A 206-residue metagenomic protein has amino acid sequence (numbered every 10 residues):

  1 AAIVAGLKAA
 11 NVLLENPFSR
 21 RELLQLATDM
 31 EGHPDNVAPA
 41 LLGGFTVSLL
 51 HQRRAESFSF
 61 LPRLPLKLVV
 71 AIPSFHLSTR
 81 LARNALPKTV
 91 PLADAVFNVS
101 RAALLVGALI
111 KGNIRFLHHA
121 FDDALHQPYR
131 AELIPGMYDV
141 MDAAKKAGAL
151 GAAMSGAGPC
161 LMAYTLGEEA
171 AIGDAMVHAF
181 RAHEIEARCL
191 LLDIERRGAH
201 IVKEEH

Functional and structural regions predicted by a protein language model:
A1-N16, L41-G43, H51: DPxDG-like acidic metal-binding loop motif
A9-L26, R53-E56, E169-A175: Phosphate-handling active-site elements
L26-H33, S48-L61, T89: Active-site glycine-rich loop that binds ribose-phosphate moieties when present
M30-G32, A38-L41, S59-L64, F97-N98 (+2 more regions): Solvent-exposed alpha-helices and their adjacent loops that cap or buttress functional pockets in soluble metabolic
A40-L42, T46-H51, A163-L166, V202-E204: Short beta-strand-to-turn element immediately C-terminal to the catalytic PLP-Schiff-base lysine in fold type I
V69-E132: Active-site rim beta-loop-alpha module in soluble metabolic enzymes
L109-H206: Glycine-rich, charge-dense phosphate/pyrophosphate-binding loop(s) and the adjacent flexible "lid"/catalytic subdomain
